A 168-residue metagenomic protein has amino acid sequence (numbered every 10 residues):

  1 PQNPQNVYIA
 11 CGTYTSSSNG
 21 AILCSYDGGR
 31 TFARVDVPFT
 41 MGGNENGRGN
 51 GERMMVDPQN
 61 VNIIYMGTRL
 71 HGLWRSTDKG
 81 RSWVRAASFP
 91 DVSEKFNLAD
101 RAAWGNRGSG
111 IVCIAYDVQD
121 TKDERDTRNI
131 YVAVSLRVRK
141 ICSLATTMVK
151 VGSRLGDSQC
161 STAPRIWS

Functional and structural regions predicted by a protein language model:
P1-S168: Extracellular glycan-interacting surfaces
